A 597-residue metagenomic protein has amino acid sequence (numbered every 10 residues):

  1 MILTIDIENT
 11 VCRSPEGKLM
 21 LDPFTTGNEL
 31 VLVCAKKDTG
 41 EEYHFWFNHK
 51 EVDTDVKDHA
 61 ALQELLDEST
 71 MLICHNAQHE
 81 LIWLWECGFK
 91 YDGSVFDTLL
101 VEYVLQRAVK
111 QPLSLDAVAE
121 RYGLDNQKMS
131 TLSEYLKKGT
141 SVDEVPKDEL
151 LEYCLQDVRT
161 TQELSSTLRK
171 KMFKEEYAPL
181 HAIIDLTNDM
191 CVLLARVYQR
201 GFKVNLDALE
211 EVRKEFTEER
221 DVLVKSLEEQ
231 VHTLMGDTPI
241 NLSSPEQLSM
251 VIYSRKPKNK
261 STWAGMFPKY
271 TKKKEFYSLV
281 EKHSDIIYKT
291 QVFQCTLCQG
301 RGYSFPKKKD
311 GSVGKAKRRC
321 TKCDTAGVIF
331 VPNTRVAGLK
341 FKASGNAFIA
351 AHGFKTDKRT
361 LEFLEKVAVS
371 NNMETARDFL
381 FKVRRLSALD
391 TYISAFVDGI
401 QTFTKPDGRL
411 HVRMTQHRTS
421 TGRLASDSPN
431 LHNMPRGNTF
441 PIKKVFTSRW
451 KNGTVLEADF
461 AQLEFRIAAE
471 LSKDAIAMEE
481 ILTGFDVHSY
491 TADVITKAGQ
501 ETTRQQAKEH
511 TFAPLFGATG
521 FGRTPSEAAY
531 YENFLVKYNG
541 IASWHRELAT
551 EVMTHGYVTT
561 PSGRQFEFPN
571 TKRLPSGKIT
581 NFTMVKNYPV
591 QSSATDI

Functional and structural regions predicted by a protein language model:
M1-N9, R13-P15, G27-E41, R121 (+6 more regions): Conserved "right-hand" nucleotidyltransferase catalytic core of DNA-directed polymerases
T4-I5, C74-H75, F96-L99, R449-E464 (+1 more regions): Conserved catalytic palm subdomain of right-hand nucleotidyl-transferase polymerases, strongest for RNA-directed enzymes
V11, Q78-F89, V101-Q106, L248-P257 (+2 more regions): Short active-site loop/helix that positions an aromatic residue
N28-F173, L194, T491-T496, T502: Active-site-proximal helix-loop-helix substrate-binding element of RNase H-like nuclease domains
L66-L72, T238, N452-V455: Short active-site oxyanion
S94-L99, I184-N188, T502-A513: Alpha-helical scaffolds flanking conserved acidic
V192-A195, Q199, C295-C320, A326 (+5 more regions): Conserved catalytic core of nucleic-acid polymerases
R413-E501: Function-dense linear segments that define catalytic or interfacial modules in macromolecule-processing proteins
